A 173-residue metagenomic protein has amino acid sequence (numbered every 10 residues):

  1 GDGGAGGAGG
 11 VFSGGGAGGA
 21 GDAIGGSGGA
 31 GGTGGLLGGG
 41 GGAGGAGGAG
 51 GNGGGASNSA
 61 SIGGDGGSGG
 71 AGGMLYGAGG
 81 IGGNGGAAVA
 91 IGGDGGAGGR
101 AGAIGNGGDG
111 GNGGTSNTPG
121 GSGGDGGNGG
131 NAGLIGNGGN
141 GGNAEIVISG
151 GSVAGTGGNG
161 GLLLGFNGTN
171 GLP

Functional and structural regions predicted by a protein language model:
G1-P173: Long, compositionally biased tandem-repeat segments
